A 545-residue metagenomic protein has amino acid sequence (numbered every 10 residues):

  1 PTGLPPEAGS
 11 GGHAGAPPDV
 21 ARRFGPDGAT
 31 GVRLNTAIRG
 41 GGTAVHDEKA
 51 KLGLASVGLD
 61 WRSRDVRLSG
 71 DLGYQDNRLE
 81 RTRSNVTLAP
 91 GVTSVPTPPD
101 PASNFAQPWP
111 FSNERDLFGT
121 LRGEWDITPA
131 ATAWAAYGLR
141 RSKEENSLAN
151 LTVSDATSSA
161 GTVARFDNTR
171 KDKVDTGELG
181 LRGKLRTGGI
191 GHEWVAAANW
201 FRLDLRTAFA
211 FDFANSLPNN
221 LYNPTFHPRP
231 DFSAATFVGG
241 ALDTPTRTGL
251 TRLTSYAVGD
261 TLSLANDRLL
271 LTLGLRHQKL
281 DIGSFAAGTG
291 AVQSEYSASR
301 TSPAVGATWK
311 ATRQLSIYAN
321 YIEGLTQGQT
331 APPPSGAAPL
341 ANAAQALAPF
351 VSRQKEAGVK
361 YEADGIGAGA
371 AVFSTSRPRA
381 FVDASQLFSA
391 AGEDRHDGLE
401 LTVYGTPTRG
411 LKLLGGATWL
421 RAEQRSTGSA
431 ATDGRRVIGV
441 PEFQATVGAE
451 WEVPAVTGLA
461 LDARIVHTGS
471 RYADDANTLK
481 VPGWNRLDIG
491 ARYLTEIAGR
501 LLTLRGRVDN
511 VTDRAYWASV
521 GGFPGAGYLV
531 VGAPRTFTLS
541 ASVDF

Functional and structural regions predicted by a protein language model:
L4-A8, P18, L34-G40, G70-D76 (+8 more regions): Transmembrane beta-barrel strands of outer-membrane/channel proteins
G9-S84, W109-T132, R276: Transmembrane beta-barrel wall of Gram-negative outer-membrane proteins
G28-T30, D65-L68, A130-A133, G189 (+6 more regions): Repeated loop/turn-to-beta-strand initiation elements of outer-membrane beta-barrel proteins
R78-V92, R202-R206, E295, A304 (+7 more regions): Surface-exposed extracellular loop regions of Gram-negative outer-membrane beta-barrel proteins, predominantly
T120-S142, A164-F285: Face-selective signature of the C-terminal outer-membrane beta-barrel domain
R122-D126, T132-G138, S142-N150, I317-Y318 (+4 more regions): Membrane-embedded beta-barrel scaffold of Gram-negative outer-membrane proteins
R170, W194, A319, K355 (+1 more regions): Conserved C-terminal beta-signal and adjacent last beta-strands/turns of outer-membrane beta-barrel proteins
N266, G367, V372-S376, S389-D475 (+1 more regions): Gram-negative outer-membrane beta-barrel transporters
